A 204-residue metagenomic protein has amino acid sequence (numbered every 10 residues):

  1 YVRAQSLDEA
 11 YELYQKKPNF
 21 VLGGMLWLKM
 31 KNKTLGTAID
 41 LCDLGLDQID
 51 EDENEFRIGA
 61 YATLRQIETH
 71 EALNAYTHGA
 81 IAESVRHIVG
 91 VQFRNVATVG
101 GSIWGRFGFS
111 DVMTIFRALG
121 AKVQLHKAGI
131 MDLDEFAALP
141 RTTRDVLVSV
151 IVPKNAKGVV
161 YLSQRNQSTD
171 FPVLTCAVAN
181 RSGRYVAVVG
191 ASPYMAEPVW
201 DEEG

Functional and structural regions predicted by a protein language model:
Y1-G204: C-terminal structural segment of proteins
